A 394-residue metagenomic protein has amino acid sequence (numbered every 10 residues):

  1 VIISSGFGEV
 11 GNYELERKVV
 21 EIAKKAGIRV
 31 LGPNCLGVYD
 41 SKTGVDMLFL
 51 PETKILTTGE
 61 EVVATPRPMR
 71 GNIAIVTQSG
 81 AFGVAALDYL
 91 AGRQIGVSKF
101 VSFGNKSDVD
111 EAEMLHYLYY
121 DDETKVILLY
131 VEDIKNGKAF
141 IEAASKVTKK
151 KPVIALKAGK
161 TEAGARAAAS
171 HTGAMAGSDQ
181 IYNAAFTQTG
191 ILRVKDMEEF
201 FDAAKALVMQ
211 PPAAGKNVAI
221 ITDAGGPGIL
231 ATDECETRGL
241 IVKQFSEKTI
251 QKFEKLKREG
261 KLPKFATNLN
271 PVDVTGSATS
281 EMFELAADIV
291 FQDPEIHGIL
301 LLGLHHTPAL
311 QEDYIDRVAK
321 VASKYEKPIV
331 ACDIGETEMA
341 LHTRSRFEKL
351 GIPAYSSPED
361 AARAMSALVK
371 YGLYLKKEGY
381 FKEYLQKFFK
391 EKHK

Functional and structural regions predicted by a protein language model:
V1-K394: Catalytic-core regions of core metabolic enzymes, especially those transforming organic acids/acyl-group intermediates
